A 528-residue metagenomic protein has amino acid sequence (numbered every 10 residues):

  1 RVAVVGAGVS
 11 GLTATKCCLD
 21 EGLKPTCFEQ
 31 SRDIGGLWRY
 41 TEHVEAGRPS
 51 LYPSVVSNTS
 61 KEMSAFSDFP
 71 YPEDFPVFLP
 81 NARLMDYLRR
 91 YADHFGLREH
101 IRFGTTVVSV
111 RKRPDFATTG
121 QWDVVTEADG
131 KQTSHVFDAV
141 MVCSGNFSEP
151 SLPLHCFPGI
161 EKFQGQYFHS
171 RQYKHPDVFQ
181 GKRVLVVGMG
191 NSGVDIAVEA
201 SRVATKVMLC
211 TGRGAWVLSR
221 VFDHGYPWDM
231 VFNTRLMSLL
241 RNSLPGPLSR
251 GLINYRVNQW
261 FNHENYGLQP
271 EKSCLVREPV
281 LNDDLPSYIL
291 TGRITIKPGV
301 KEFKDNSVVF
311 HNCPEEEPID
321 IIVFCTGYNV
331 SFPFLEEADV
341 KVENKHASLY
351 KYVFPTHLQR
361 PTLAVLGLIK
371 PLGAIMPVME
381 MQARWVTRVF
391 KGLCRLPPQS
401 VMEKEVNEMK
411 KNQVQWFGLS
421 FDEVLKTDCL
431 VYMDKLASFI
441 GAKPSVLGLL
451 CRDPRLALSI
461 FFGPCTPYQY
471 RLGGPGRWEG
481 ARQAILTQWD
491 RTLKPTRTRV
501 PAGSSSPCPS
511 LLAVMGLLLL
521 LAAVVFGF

Functional and structural regions predicted by a protein language model:
R1-S57, P70-Y226, F232-E403, V414-F528: Flavin (primarily FAD) cofactor-binding/catalytic cores of flavoenzymes
E62-P70: Short, basic/glycine-rich phosphate-binding loops at helix/coil junctions that contact nucleotide phosphates
K410-K411: Eukaryote-specific, cytoplasm-facing alpha-helical/coiled-coil scaffolding segments in long proteins
